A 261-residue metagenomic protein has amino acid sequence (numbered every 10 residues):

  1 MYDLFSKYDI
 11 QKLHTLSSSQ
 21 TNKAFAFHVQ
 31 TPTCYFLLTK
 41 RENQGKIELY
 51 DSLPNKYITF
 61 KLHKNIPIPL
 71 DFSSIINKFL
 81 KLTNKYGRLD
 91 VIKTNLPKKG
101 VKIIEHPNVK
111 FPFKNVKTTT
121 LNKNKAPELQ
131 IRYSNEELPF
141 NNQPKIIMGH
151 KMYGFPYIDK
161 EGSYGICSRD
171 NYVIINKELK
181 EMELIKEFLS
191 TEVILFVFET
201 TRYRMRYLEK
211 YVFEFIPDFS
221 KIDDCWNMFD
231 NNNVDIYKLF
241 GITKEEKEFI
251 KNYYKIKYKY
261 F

Functional and structural regions predicted by a protein language model:
M1-N22, Y35-L38, I185: Conserved Class I SAM-dependent methyltransferase catalytic core
F5-S6, S190, K251: Alpha-helix boundary recognition
N22-E248: C-terminal substrate-recognition regions of SAM-dependent nucleic acid methyltransferases
E245-F261: Short, amphipathic C-terminal "tail helix"
